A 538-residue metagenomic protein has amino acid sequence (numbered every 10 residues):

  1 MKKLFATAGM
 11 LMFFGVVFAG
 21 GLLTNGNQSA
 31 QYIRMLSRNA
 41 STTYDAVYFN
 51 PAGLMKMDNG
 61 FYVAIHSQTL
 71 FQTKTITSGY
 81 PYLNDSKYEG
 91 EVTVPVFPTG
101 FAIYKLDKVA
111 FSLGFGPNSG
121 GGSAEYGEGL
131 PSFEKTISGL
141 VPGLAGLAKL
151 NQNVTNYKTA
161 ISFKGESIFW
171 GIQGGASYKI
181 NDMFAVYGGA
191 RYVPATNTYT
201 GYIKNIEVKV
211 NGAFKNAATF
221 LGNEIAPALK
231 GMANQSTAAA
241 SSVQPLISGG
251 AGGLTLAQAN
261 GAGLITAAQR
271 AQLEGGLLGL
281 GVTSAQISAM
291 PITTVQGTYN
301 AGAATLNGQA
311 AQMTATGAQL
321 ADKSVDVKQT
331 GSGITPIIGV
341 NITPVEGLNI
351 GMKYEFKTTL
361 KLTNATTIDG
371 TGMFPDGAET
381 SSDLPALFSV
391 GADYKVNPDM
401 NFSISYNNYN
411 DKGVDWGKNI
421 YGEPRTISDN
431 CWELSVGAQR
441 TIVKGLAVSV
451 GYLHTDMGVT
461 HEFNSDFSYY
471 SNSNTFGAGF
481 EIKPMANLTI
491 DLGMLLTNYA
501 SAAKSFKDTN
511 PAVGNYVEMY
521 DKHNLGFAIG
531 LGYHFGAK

Functional and structural regions predicted by a protein language model:
G15-E125, Y469, L495: N-terminal, post-signal peptide beta-strand-biased segments of exported outer-membrane/organellar beta-barrel and other
F49, F61, V96-G100, W170-G174 (+6 more regions): Hydrophobic, lipid-facing positions within transmembrane beta-strands of outer-membrane proteins
M55, I103-L106, Y178, I338 (+8 more regions): Residue-level signature of outer-membrane beta-barrel architecture
F61, K108-F111, M183-V186, G347-I350 (+5 more regions): Repeated loop/turn-to-beta-strand initiation elements of outer-membrane beta-barrel proteins
V63-S67, L113, A176, G188 (+9 more regions): Membrane-embedded beta-strand positions of outer-membrane beta-barrel proteins
S67-T73, F115-S119, Y192-T196, Y354-L360 (+4 more regions): Transmembrane beta-strands of outer-membrane beta-barrel pores
L83-Y88, K158-S162, A321-V327, M373-E379 (+3 more regions): Extracellular loop and loop/strand-boundary signature of outer-membrane beta-barrel proteins
D521-K538: Outer-membrane beta-barrel "beta-signal"
